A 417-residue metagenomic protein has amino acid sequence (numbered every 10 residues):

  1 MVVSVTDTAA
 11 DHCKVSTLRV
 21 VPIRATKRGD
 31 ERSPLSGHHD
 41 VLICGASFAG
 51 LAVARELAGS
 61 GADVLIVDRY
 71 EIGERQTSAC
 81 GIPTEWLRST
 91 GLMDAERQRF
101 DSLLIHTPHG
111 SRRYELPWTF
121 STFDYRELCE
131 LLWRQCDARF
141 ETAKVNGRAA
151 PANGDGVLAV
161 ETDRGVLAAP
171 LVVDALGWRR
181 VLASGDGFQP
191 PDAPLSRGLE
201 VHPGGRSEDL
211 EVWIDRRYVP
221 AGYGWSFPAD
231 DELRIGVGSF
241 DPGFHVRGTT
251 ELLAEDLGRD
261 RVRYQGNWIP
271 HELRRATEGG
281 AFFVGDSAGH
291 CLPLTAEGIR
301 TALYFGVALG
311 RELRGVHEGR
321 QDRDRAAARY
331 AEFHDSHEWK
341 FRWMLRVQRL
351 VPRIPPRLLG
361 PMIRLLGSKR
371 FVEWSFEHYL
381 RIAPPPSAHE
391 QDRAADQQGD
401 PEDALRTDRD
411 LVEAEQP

Functional and structural regions predicted by a protein language model:
V2-H39, G399, R406: Extreme N-terminal leader/targeting segments of oxidoreductases
G45-S47: Glycine-rich Rossmann-fold phosphate-binding loop(s) that bind the pyrophosphate of adenine dinucleotide cofactors
E56-T77: Glycine-rich FAD pyrophosphate-binding loop
E74, S89-L104, T142, P191-A193 (+1 more regions): A short alpha-helix-loop-beta-strand transition element characteristic of N-terminal alpha/beta dinucleotide-binding
G81-W133: A conserved beta-strand/loop capping segment in the N-terminal third of enzymes that catalyze redox or closely related
Q135-R261, L273: Predominantly flavin-linked oxidoreductase catalytic cores and closely associated redox partners
G147, V166, D241-L313, H317-E318: FAD/FMN-dependent oxidoreductases across multiple families
R314-P417: C-terminal helical "tail/cap" subdomain of flavin- and related membrane-associated enzymes
